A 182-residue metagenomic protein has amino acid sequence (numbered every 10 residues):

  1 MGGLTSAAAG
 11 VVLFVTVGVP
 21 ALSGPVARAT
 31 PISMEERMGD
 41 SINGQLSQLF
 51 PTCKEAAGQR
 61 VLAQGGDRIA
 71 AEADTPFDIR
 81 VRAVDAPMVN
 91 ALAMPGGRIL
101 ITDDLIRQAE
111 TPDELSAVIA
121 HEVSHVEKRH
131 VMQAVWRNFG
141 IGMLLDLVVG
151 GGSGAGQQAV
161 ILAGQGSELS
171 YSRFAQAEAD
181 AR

Functional and structural regions predicted by a protein language model:
M1-R182: A Zn2+-metalloprotease active-site environment signal
